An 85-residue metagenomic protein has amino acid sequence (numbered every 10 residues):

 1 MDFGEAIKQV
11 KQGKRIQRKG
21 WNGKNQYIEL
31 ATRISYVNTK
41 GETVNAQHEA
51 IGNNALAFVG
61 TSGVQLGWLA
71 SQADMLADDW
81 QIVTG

Functional and structural regions predicted by a protein language model:
M1-Q47, F58, M75: Catalytic phosphate/metal-binding cores of nucleic-acid and nucleotide-processing enzymes, i.e., regions that mediate
N53-G85: Short, compact, well-ordered microdomains
